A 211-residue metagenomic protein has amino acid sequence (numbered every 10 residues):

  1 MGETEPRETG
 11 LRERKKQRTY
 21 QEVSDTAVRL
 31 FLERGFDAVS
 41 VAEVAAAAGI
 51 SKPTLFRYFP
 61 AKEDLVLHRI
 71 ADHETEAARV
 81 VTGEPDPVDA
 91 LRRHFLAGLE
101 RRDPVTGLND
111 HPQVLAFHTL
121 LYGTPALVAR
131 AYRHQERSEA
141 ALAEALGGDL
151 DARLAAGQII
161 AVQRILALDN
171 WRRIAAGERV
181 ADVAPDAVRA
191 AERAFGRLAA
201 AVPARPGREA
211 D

Functional and structural regions predicted by a protein language model:
M1-I50, L67: Basic, helix-initiating cap at the start of DNA-binding domains
G2-E3, L168, R172-D211: C-terminal peripheral helix-coil segments that are non-catalytic and often amphipathic
A46, P60-A61: Residue-level detection of the helix-turn-helix DNA-binding "recognition helix"
S51-F59: Short hydrophobic/aromatic patch on the recognition helix
A61-V66, E76-A77: Short amphipathic alpha-helical segment with a characteristic S/N-K-E followed by hydrophobic residues
T75-A116: Hydrophobic alpha-helical connector segments
H118-R153: Amphipathic alpha-helical packing segments from all-alpha helical-bundle domains
A152-I160, R164: Short, well-structured alpha-helical segments
